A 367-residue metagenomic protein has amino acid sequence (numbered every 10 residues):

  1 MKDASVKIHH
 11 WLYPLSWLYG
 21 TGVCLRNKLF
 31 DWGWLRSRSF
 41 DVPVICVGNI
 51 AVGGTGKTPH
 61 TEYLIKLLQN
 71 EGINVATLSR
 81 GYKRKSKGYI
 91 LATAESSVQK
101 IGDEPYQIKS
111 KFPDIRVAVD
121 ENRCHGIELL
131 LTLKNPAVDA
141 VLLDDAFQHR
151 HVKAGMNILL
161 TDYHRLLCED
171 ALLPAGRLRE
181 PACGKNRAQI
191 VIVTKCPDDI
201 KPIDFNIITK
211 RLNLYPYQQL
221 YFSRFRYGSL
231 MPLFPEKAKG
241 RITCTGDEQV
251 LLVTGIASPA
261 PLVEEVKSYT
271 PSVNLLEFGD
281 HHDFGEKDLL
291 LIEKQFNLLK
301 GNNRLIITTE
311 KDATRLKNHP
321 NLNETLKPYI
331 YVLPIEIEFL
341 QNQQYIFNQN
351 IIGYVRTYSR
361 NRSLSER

Functional and structural regions predicted by a protein language model:
M1-P43, Y354, Y358-R362, E366: A transmembrane-helix-recognition feature enriched in membrane-embedded lipid enzymes and envelope glyco-/phospholipid
K2-S5, L166-N302, R362-R367: C-terminal accessory "lid"/substrate-recognition subdomains
L18, T58, I108, D144 (+4 more regions): Residue-level signal for inorganic ion chemistry
N27-A94, D198-D199, R367: Walker A (P-loop) phosphate-binding motif
I73, G81-P216, F222: Phosphate/Mg2+-binding loops and adjacent switch elements in nucleotide/diphosphate-handling enzyme cores
A76-L78, L159, Q249-V253: Conserved beta-strand elements of the Class I
R226, G279-D283, T325-T357: Short, flexible loop segments at boundaries between secondary-structure elements
R304-K311: Acidic beta-strand-to-loop metal/phosphate-binding motif
